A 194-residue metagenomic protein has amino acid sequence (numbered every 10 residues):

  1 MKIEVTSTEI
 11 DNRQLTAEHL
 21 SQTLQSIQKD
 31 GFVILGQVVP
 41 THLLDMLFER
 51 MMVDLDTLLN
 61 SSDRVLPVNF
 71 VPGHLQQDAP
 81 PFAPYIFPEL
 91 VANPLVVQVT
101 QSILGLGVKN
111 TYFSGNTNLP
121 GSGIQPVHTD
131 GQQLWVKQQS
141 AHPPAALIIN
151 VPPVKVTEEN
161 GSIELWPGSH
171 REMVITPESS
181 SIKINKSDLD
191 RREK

Functional and structural regions predicted by a protein language model:
M1-D30, L35-Q138: Non-heme Fe(II)-dependent double-stranded beta-helix
T8, R13, V156-K194: Double-stranded beta-helix
M52, T57-L58, I149, N185-D188: Juxtamembrane helix-loop transition sites at the ends of transmembrane segments in multi-pass membrane proteins
R64-N69, H142-L147, E178-K186: Short C-terminal domain-edge/linker segments immediately following a structured domain
A83, T111, A145-L147, E159-G161: Residues that flank catalytic or metal-binding motifs in active/ligand-binding sites
L90, S140-P143, K194: Short, solvent-exposed loop/helix junctions and linker helices that flank or host conserved functional motifs
S114-T117, T129-G131, I149-K155, L165-P167: Short, structured patches in soluble enzyme cores that scaffold and shape functional sites
V136-E158: Short, conserved beta-strand element in jelly-roll/cupin
